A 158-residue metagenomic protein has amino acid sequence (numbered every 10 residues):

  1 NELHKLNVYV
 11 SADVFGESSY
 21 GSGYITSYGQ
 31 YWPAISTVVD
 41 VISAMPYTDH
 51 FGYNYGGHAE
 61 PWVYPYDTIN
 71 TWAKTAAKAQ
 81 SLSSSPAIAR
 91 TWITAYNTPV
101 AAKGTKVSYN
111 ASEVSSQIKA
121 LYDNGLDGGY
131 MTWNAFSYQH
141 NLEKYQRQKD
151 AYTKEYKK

Functional and structural regions predicted by a protein language model:
N1, K5-T26, Q30, A44-A76: Substrate-binding surface in catalytic domains of secreted glycosidases
P33, V38-Y53, W62-K158: Substrate-binding cleft of secreted/luminal carbohydrate-active enzymes
